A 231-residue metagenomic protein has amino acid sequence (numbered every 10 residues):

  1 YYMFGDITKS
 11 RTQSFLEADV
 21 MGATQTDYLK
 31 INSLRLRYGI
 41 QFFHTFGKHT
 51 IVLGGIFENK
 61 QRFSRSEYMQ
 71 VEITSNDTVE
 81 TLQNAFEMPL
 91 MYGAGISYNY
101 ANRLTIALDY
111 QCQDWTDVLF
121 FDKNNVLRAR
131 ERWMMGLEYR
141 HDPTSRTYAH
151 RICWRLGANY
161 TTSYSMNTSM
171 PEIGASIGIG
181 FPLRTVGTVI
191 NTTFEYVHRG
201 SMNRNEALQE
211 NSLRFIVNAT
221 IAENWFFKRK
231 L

Functional and structural regions predicted by a protein language model:
Y1-L231: Outer-membrane beta-barrel porins/channels
